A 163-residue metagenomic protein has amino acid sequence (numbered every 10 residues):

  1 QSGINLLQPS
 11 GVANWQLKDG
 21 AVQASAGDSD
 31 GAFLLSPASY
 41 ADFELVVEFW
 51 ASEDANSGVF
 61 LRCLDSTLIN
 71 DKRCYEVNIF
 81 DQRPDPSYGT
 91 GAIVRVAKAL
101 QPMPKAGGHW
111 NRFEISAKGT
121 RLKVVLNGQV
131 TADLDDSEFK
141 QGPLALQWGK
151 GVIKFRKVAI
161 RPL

Functional and structural regions predicted by a protein language model:
Q1-L163: Carbohydrate-interacting regions of secretory-pathway proteins
